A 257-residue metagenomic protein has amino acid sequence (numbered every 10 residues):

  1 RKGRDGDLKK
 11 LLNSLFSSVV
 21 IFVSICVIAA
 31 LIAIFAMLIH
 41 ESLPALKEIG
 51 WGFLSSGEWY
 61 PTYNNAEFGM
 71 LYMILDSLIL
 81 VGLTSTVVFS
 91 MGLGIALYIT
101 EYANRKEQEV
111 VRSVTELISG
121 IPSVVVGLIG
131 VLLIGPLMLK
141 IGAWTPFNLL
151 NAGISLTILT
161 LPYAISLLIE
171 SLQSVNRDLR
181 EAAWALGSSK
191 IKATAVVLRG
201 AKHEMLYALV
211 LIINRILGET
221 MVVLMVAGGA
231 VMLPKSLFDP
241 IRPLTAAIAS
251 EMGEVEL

Functional and structural regions predicted by a protein language model:
R1-I79: N-terminal, non-cleaved signal-anchor transmembrane helix
F68-Y98, L209: Transmembrane alpha-helix signature in integral membrane proteins
T84-T115, L128, P136: Transmembrane-helix boundary motif in ABC transporter permease subunits
V114-I121, I134, I154-A164, I213-L217 (+1 more regions): Hydrophobic transmembrane alpha-helices
E116-L156: Generic hydrophobic transmembrane alpha-helix motif, especially the helices
P122, L186-G187: Glycine/proline-centered hinge or cleavage motifs at structural transition points of membrane proteins
L167-L168, N176, K190-M225: Transmembrane alpha-helices
V223-L257: Interhelical loop and adjacent transmembrane-helix boundary motif in polytopic membrane transport permeases
